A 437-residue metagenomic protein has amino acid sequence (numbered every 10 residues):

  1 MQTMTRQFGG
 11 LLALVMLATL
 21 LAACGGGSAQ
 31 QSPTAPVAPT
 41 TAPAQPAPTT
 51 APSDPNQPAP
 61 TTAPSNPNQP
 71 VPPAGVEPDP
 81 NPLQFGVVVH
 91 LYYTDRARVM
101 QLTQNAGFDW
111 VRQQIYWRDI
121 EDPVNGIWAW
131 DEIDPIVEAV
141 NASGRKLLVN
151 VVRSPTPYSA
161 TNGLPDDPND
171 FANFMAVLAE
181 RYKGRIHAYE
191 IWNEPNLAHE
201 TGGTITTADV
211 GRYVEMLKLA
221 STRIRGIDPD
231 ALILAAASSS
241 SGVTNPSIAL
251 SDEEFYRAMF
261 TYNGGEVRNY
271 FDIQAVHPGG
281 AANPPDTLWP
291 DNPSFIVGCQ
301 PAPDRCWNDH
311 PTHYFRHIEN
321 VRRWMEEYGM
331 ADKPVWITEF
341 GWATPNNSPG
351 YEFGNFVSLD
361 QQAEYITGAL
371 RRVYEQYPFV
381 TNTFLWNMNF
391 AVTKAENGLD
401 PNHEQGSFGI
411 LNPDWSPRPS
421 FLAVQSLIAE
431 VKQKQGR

Functional and structural regions predicted by a protein language model:
Q2-L12: Bacterial N-terminal signal peptides that target proteins for export
M16-L20, C24, S28-N81, R437: Ser/Thr-rich, Proline-interspersed low-complexity disordered segments
Q30-Q31, G75, A129, R181 (+6 more regions): Aromatic-rich peripheral "rim/lid" segments of glycoside hydrolase catalytic domains that contact and position glycan
P70-D109, Q114-Y116: Boundary/entry segment of secreted carbohydrate-active catalytic domains
N81-F85, G107-D109, S143-L147, K183-A188 (+4 more regions): Short, well-ordered coil/turn segments that N-cap beta-strands
H90-N105, P168-A179, A249-N263, A363-R372: Short, acidic/polar
A97, P168, A172, D209-F356: Noncatalytic carbohydrate-binding groove/subsite architecture in carbohydrate-active enzymes
A106-N245, A281, W342, K394: Substrate-binding cleft and catalytic face of glycoside hydrolase catalytic domains, especially the flexible beta-alpha
